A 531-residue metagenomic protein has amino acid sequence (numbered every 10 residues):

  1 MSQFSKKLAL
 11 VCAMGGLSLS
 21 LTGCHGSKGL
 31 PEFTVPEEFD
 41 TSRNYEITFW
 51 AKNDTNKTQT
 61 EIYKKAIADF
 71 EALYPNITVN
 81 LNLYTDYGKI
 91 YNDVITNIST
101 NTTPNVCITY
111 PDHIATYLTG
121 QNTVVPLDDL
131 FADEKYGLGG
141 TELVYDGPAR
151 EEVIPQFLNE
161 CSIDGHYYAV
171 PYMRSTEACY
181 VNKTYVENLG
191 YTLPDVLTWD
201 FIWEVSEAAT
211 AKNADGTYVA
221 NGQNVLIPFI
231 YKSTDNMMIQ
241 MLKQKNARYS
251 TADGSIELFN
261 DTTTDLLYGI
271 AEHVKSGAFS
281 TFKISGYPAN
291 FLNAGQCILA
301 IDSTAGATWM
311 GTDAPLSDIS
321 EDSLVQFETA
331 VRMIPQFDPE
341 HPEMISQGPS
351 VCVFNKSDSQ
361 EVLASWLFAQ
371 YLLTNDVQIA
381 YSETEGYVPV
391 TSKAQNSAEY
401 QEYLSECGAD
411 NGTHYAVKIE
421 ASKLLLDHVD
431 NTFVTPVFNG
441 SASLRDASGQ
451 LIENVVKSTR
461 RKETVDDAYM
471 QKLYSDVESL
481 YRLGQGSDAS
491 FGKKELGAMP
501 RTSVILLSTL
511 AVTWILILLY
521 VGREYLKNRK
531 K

Functional and structural regions predicted by a protein language model:
T22-G23: C-terminal motif of bacterial Sec signal peptides marking the signal peptidase cleavage site
F39, P111-T176, Y218-A220, S320-P335: Hinge/lid segment of periplasmic solute-binding proteins
N44-T48, N53-A115, N290: Early extracytoplasmic/lumenal segment of secretory-pathway proteins
F157-Y172, E177, D200-I256: Extracytoplasmic/periplasmic solute-binding protein
V205-E207, A252-S285, T329-A330, I334: Glycine-centered hinge/linker elements that transmit conformational signals in sensory and ligand-binding systems
Y268, E272-F279, P315-A394: Extracytoplasmic/periplasmic substrate-recognition and gating elements
T329-Q336, E383-V456: Long, aromatic- and glycine/proline-rich binding clefts that accommodate carbohydrate-like moieties
V417-K531: Conserved C-terminal helix/tail region of periplasmic/extracytoplasmic solute-binding proteins
